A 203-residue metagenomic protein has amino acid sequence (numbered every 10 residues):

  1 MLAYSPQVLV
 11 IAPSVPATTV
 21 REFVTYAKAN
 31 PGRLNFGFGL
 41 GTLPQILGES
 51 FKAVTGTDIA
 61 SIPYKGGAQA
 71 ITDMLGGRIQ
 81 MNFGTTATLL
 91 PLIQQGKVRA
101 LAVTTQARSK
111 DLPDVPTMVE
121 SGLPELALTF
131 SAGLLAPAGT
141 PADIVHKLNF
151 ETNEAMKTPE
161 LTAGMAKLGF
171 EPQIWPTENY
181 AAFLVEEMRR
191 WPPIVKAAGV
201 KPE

Functional and structural regions predicted by a protein language model:
M1, Y64, F83-G84, V103 (+2 more regions): Short beta-strand and adjacent tight-turn residues that come in two discontinuous sequence segments and form the edges
M1-Q69, M118, S131-G164: Hinge/capping helix and adjacent helix->loop/strand transition within the periplasmic-binding protein
A3, T19, P63, G77-R78 (+6 more regions): Conserved functional loop/turn residues at catalytic and ligand-binding sites
P13, T86-A87, T105-Q106, A138: Short secondary-structure boundary segments
N30-L34, T57, L75-G84, K97-A100 (+1 more regions): Alpha-to-beta junction loops
S50-V54, A68-R78, N82, A87-Q95 (+1 more regions): Short helices/loops that flank or line small-molecule/ion binding pockets
V54-T55, Q94, E120, A142-E203: An extracytoplasmic/periplasmic, membrane-proximal ligand-sensing/linker region
T57-D58, L92-V103, K110-G122: Ligand-binding "clamshell"
